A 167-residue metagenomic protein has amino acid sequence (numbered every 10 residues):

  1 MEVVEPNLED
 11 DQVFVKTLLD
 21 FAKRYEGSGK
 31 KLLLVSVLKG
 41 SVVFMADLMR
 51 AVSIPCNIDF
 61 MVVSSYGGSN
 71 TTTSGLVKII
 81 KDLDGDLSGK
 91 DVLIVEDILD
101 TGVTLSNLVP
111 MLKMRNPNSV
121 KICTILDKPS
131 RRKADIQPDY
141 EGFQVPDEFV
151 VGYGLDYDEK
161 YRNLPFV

Functional and structural regions predicted by a protein language model:
M1-V167: PRPP-associated nucleotide enzymes
